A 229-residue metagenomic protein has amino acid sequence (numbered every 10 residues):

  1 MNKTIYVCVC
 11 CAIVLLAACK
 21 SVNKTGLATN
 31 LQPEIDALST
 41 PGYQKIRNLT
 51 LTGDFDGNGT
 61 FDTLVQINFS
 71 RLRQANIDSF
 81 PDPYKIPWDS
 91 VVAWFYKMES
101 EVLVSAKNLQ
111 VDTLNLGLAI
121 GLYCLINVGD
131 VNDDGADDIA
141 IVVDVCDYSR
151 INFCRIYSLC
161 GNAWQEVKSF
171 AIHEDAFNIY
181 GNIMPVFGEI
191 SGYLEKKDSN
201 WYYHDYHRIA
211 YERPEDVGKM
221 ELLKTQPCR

Functional and structural regions predicted by a protein language model:
M1-T29: Bacterial Sec-dependent N-terminal signal peptides
A18-T50, F55-G57, D144, I151-R229: Acidic, small-residue rich beta-repeat scaffolds with periodic aromatic anchors
G57-Q66, N132-D144: Acidic/hydrophobic-patterned starts of short beta strands in beta-sheet-rich repeat architectures
S70-L72, V145-Y148: Short glycine/acidic-enriched loop and turn motifs that connect beta-strands
A75-D112, I151-F170, R213: Beta-propeller blade repeat segments, especially FG-GAP/WD-type strand-to-loop junctions in 6- to 7-bladed propeller
N108-G129: Blade-loop segments of beta-propeller domains
C124, A136-A140, S149-C154, E189: Short, surface-exposed coil-to-beta transition loops
